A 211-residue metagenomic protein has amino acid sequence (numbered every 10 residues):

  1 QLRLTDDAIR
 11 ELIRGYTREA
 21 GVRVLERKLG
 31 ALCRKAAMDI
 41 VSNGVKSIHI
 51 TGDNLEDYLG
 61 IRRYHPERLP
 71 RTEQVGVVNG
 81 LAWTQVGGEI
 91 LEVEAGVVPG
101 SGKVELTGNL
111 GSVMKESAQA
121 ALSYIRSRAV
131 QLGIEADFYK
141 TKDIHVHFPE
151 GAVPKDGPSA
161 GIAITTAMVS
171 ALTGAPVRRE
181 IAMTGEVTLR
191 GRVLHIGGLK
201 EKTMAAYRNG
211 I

Functional and structural regions predicted by a protein language model:
Q1-G30, K35-I48, R128-D137, T141 (+1 more regions): Conserved C-terminal "switch" segment of AAA+ ATPases
R10, R23, R27-G30, D53 (+2 more regions): Non-catalytic, well-ordered alpha-helical scaffold segments
C33-Q85, E89-E92: Extended amphipathic alpha-helical scaffolds
H65-N79, V86-I211: Peripheral, non-AAA+ core regions of ATP-driven protein-machinery
